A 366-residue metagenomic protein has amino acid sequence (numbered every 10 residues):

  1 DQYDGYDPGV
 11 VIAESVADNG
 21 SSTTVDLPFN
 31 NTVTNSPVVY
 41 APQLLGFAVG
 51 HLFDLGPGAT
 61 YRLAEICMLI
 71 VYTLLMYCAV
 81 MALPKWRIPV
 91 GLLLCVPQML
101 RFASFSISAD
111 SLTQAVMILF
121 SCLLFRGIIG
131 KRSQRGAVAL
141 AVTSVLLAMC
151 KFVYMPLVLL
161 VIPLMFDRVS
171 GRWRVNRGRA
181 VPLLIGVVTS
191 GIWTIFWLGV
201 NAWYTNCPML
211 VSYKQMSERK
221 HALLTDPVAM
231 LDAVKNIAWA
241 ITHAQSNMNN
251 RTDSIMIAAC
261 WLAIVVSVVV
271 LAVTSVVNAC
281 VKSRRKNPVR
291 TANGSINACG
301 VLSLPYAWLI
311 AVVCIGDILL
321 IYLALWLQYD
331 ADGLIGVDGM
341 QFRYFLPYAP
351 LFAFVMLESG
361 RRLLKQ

Functional and structural regions predicted by a protein language model:
D1-L63: Interfacial juxtamembrane loops and adjacent helix segments that form the catalytic/substrate-binding surfaces
F53-G58, Y77-P97: Transmembrane-helix signature of polytopic, membrane-embedded enzymes that assemble or transfer cell-envelope glycans
L83, F120-A137: Membrane-interface transmembrane helices that cradle and orient dolichyl/undecaprenyl
G91, N287, T291-D330: Transmembrane alpha-helix segments characteristic of polytopic inner-membrane glycan-assembly/cell-envelope
S106-T113: Short acidic/glycine- and proline-prone juxtamembrane loop motifs at membrane-interface regions of multi-pass membrane
L123-I129, M155-S190: Perimembrane helix-loop-helix junctions
G136-F152, P156-P163: Membrane-interface alpha helices of multi-pass inner-membrane proteins
L198-K282: Membrane-lumen/periplasm interface segments of multi-pass, membrane-embedded glycan/lipid transferases
